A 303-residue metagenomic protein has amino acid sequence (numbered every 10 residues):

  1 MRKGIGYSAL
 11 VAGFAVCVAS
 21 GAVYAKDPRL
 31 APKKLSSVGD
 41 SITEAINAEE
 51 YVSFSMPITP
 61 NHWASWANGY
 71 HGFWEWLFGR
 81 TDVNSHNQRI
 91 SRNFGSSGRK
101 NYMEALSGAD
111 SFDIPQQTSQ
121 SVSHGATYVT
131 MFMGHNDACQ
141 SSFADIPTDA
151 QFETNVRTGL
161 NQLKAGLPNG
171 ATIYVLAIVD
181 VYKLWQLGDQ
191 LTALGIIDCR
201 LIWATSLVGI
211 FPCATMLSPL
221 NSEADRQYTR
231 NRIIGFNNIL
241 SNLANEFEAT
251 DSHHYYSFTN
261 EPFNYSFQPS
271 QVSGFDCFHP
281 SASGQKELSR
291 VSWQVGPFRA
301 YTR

Functional and structural regions predicted by a protein language model:
M1-A9: Bacterial N-terminal signal peptides that target proteins for export
A9-C17: Bacterial N-terminal signal peptides
Y24-N101: Serine-esterase "nucleophile elbow" of acetyl-processing enzymes
G39, A105, F132-M133: Short beta-strand segments
E44, D110, Y182: Flexible, glycine-rich phosphate/dinucleotide-binding loops and adjacent beta-alpha linkers at cofactor/substrate
S97, D113-A282, K286-E287, W293-Y301: Alpha-helical cap/lid subdomain in secreted, periplasmic, or secretory-pathway luminal O-acyl-processing enzymes
R99-F112: Functional beta-strand-loop-alpha-helix junction segments that form "active/interaction loops" within catalytic
